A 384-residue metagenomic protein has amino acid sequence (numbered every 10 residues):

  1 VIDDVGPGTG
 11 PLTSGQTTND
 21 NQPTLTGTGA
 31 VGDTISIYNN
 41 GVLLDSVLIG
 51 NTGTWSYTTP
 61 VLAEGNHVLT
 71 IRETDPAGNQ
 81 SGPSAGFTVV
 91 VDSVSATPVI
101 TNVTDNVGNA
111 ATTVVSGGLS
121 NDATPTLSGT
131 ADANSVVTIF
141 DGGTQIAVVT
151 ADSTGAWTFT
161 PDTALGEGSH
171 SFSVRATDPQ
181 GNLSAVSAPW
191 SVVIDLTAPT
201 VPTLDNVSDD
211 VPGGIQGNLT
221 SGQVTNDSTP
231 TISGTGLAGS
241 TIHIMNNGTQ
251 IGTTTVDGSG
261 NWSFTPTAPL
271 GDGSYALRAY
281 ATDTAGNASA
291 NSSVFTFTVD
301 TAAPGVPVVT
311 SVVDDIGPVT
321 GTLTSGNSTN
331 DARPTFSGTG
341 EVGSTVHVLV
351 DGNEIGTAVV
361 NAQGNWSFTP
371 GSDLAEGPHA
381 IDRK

Functional and structural regions predicted by a protein language model:
V1-K384: Ser/Thr-rich low-complexity repeats and stalk/linker segments
